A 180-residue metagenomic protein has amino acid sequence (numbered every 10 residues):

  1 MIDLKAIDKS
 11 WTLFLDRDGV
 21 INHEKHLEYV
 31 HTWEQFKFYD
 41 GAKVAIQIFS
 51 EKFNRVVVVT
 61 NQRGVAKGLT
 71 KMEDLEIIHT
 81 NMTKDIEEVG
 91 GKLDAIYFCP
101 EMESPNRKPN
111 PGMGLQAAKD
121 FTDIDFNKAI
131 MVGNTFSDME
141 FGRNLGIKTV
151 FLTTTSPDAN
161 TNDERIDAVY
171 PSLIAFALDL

Functional and structural regions predicted by a protein language model:
M1-K9, E73, I77-D94, M102-M131 (+1 more regions): Asp-based, Mg2+/Mn2+-dependent phosphohydrolase catalytic module
M1-V57: Active-site neighborhood of HAD-like aspartate-dependent phosphohydrolases
F14, Y97, M131: Conserved beta-strand segments that form the floor/walls of ligand-binding pockets within enzyme and binding domains
D18, R63, K67, V132: Short glycine-rich loop/turn motifs that provide flexible caps or phosphate-binding loops at active sites
I21-D40, V65-E76, E88-G91, S104: Metal-dependent phosphoesterase signature
H26, N61-Q62, T154: Active-site loop/turn elements of alpha/beta-hydrolase fold enzymes, especially the short glycine-/histidine-rich
E34-Q35, V58, G91, F98 (+1 more regions): Sparse recognition of residues in long alpha-helices and their boundaries
A42, I46-M82, A95-M102, G142: Substrate-recognition element of Asp-dependent hydrolases with the DxDx(T/V) motif
